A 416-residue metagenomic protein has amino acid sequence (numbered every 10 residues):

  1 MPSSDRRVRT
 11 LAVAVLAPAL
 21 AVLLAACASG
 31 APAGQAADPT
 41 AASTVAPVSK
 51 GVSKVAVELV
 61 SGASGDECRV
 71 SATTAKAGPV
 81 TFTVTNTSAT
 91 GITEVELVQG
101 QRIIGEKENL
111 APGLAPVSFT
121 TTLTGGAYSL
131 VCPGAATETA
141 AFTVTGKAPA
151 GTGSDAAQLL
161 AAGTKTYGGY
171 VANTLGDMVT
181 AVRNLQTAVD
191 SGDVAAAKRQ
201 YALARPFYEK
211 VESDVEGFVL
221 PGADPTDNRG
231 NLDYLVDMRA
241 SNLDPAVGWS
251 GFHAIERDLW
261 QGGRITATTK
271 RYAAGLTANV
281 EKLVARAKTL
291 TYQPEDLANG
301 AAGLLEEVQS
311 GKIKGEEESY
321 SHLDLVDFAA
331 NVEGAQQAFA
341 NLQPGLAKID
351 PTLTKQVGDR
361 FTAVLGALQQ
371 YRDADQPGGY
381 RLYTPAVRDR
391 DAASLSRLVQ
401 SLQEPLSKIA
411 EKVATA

Functional and structural regions predicted by a protein language model:
M1-P18, T269: N-terminal export and membrane-targeting signals
V22-A26: C-terminal motif of bacterial Sec signal peptides marking the signal peptidase cleavage site
C27-A37: Bacterial lipoprotein signal-peptidase II cleavage site
A31, P47-S61, A111-T152: Extracellular/periplasmic metallocenter environments
S49-A77, T180: N-terminal edge beta-strand
S71-T90, V117-P133: Beta-strand cores of secreted/periplasmic/IMS beta-sandwich domains, seen most often in copper-related folds
E94-E96: Beta-strand signatures of extracellular beta-sandwich domains
A148-A416: Mature extracytoplasmic or organellar-lumen-exposed domains after removal of signal/transit peptides
